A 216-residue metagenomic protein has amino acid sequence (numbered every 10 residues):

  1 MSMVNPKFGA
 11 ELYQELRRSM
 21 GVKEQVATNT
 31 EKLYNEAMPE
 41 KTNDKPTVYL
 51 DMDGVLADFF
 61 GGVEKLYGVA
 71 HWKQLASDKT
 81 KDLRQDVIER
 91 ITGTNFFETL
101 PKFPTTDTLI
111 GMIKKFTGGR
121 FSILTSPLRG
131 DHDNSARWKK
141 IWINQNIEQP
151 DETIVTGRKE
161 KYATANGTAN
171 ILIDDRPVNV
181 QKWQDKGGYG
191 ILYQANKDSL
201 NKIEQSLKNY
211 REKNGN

Functional and structural regions predicted by a protein language model:
M1-E24, N29-K41, N216: Non-Sec secretion/translocation targeting segments of pathogen effectors
M38-I91, D185: Active-site neighborhood of HAD-like aspartate-dependent phosphohydrolases
G54-A57, G62-V63, P127-D131, K159-Y162 (+2 more regions): Short, solvent-exposed loop/turn segments at secondary-structure junctions
F97-R137, I143: Substrate-recognition element of Asp-dependent hydrolases with the DxDx(T/V) motif
W142-V155, N209-E212: Structural recognition of alpha->loop->beta junctions
T153-W183: Conserved Lys-Pro-Asp/Glu-containing loop-to-beta segment of HAD-superfamily phosphomonoesterases, centered on
I171-S206: Acidic, Mg2+-coordinating phosphoryl-transfer loop and its flanking beta/alpha structural elements, shared across
